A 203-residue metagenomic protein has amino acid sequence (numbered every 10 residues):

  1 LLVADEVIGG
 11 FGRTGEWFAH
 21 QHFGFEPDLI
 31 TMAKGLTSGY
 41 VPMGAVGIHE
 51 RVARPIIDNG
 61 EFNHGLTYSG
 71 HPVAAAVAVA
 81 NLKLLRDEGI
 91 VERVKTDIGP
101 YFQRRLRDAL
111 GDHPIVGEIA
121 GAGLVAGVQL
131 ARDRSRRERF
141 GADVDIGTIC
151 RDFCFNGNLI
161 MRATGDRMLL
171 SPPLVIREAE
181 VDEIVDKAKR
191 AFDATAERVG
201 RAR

Functional and structural regions predicted by a protein language model:
L1-R203: Conserved N-terminal phosphate-binding loop of PLP-dependent enzymes in the Aspartate aminotransferase
